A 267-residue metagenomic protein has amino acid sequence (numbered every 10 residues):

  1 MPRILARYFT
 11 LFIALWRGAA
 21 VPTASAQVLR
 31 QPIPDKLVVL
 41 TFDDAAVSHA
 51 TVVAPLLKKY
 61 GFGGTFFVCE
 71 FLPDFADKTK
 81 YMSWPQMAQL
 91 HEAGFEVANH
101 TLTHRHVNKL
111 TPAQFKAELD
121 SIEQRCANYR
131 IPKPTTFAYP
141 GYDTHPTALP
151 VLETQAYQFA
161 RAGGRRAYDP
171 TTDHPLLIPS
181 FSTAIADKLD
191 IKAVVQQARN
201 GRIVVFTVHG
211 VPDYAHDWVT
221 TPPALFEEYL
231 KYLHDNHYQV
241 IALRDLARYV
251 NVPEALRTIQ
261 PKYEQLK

Functional and structural regions predicted by a protein language model:
M1-R7: Positively charged n-region of N-terminal signal peptides that target proteins for export
Y8-A20: Bacterial N-terminal signal peptides
A24-A26: Boundary at the C-terminal end of the N-terminal hydrophobic targeting segment
V28-E96, E118-T135, Y139, Y232 (+1 more regions): Active-site beta->alpha N-cap acidic-glycine motif
F42-A45, F67-F71, T101-H104, A138-Y142 (+4 more regions): Active-site-proximal beta-strand/loop segments in catalytic clefts of secreted hydrolases
H49-V52, L57, H106-K192, L225: Catalytic domains of cell-wall/extracellular-matrix polysaccharide-remodeling enzymes, centered on de-N-acetylation
V68-Y81, H106-P112, A215-W218: Acidic/histidine-rich helix-loop elements that form or flank divalent-metal/phosphate-binding sites at the catalytic
A186-R244: Catalytic grooves of carbohydrate-active enzymes
